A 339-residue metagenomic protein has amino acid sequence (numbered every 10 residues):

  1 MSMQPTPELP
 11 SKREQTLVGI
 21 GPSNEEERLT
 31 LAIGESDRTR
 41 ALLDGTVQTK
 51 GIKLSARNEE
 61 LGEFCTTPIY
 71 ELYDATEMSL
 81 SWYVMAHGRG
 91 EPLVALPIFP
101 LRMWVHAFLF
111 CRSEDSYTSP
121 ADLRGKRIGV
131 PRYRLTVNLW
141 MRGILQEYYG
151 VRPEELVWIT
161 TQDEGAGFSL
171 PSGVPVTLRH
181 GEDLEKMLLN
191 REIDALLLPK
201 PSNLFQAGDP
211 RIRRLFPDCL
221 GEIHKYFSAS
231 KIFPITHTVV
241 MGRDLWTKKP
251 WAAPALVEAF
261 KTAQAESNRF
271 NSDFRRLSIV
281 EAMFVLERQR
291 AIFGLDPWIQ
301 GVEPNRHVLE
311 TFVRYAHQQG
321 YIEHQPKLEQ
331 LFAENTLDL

Functional and structural regions predicted by a protein language model:
M1-P10: N-terminal acidic, proline/glycine-rich, low-complexity intrinsically disordered segments
L9, R13-T30, Y117-R127, F293 (+1 more regions): Immediate post-signal peptide segment of exported/extracytoplasmic ligand-binding proteins
N24, T30-G34, T76, G129 (+1 more regions): Short, well-ordered beta-strand segments
D37-E154, W158-G165: Short, glycine-/small- and polar/acidic-enriched structural segments that line small-molecule recognition paths
S55-T66, T118, L156-L189, L286-E287 (+1 more regions): Short helix-initiation/N-cap motifs at beta->coil->alpha
V174-S272: Pocket-lining segment of extracytoplasmic ligand-binding domains
V240, W246-Q318: Secondary-structure end/capping motifs
H307-L339: Tryptophan-rich aromatic "cage" segments
